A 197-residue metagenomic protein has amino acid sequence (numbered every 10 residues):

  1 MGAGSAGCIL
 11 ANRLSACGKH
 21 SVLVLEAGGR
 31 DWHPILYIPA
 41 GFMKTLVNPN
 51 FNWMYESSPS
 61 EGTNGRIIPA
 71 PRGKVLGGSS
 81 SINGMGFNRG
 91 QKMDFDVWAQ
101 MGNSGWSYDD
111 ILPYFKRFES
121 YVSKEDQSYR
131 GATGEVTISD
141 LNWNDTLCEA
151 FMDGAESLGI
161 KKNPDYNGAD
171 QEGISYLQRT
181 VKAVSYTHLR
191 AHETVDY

Functional and structural regions predicted by a protein language model:
M1-E193: N-terminal redox-cofactor-binding region of secreted/periplasmic oxidoreductases
V195-Y197: N-terminal low-complexity segments that are often proline-rich with Ser/Thr-Pro
